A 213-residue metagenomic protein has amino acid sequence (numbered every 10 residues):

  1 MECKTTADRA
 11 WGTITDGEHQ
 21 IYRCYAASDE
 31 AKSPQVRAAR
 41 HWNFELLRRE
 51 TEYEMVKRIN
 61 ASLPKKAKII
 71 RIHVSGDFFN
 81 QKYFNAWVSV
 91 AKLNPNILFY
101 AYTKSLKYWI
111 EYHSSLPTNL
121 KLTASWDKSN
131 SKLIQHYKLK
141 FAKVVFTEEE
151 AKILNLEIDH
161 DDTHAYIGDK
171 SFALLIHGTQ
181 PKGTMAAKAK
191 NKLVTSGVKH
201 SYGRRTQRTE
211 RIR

Functional and structural regions predicted by a protein language model:
M1-R213: Class I S-adenosyl-L-methionine
